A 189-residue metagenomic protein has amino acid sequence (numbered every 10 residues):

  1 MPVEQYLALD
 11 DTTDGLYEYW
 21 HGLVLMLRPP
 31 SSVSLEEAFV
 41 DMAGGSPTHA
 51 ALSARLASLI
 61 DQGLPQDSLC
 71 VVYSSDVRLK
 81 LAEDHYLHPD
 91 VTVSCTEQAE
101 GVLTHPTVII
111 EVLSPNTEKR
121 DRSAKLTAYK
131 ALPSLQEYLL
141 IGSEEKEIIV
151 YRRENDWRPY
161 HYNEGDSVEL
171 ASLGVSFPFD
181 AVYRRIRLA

Functional and structural regions predicted by a protein language model:
M1-A189: Gly/Pro/Ser/Thr-rich low-complexity, intrinsically disordered segments predominantly at protein N-termini
